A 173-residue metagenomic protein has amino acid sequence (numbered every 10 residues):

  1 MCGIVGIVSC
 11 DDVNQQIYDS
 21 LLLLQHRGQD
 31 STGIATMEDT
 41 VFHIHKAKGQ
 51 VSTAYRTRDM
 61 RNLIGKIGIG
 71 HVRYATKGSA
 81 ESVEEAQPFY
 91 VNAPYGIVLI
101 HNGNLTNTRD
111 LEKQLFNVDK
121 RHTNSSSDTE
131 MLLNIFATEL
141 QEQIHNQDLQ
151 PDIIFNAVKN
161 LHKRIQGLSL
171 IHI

Functional and structural regions predicted by a protein language model:
M1-I171: Conserved short alpha-helical segments that host acidic/polar catalytic motifs at enzyme active sites
